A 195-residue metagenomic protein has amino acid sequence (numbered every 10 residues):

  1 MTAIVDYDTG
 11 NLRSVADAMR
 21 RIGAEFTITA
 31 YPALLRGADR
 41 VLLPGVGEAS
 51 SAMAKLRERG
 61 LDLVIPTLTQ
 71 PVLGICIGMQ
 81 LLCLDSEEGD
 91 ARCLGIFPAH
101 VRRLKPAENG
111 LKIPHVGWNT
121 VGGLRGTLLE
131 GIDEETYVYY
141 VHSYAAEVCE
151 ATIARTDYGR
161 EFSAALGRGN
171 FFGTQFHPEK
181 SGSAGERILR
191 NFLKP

Functional and structural regions predicted by a protein language model:
M1-A3, P71, Y137: Residues that mark the start of a beta-strand
T2-A24, F176-S181: N-terminal beta1-alpha1 ligand-phosphate binding loop
F26-I28, V101: Generic structural signal for residues in well-ordered beta-strands
L34-L35, V64-I65, A165: Structural alpha-helical scaffold elements that stabilize or flank donor/cofactor-binding regions in carbohydrate
A38: An anion/phosphate-binding loop that grips the pyrophosphate of nucleotide cofactors and donors
L42-P44: Structural motif
G47-V116: Cysteine-nucleophile active-site neighborhood
T67, H100-P195: Amide-donor transfer/coupling interface in amidating biosynthetic enzymes
